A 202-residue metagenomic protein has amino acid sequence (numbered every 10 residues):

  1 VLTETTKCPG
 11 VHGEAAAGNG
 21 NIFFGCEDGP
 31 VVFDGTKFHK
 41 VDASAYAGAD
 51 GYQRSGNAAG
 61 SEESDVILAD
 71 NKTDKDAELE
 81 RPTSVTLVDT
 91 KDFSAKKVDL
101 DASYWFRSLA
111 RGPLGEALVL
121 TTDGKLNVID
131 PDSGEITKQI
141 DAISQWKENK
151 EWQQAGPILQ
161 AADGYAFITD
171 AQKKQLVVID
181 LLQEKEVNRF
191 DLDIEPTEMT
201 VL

Functional and structural regions predicted by a protein language model:
V1-L202: Predominantly soluble domains enriched in secretory-pathway, periplasmic, or organellar proteins
